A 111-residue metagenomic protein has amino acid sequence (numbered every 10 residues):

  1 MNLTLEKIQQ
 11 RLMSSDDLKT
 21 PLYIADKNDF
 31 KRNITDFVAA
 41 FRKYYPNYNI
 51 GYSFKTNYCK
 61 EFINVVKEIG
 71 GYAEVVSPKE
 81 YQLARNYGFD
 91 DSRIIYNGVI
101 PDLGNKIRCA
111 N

Functional and structural regions predicted by a protein language model:
M1-N111: A charged N-terminal "starter" segment
